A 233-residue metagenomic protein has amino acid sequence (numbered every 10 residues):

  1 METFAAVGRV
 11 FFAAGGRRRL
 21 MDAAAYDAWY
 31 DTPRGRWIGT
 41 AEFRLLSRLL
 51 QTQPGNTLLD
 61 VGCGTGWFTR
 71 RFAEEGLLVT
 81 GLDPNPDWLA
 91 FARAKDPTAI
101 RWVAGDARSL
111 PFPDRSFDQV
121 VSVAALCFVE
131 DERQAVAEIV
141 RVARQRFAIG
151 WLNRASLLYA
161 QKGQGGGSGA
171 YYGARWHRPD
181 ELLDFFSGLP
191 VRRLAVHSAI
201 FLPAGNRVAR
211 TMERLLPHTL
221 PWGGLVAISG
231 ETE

Functional and structural regions predicted by a protein language model:
F4-Q53, W67, N206-R207, L215-L216: Conserved class I S-adenosyl-L-methionine
G55-G64: Conserved class I S-adenosyl-L-methionine
T65-S109: Class I SAM-dependent methyltransferase SAM/SAH-binding core
V121: A conserved beta-strand element that flanks and buttresses the S-adenosyl-L-methionine
R133-F147: A short glycine-rich, Lys/Arg-flanked "PGG" loop and its adjoining helix->strand segment in the class I
R146-G173: Conserved class I S-adenosyl-L-methionine
G173-H197: Short alpha-helix
L194-E233: A C-terminal cap/extension of S-adenosyl-L-methionine-dependent methyltransferases that defines the acceptor-substrate
